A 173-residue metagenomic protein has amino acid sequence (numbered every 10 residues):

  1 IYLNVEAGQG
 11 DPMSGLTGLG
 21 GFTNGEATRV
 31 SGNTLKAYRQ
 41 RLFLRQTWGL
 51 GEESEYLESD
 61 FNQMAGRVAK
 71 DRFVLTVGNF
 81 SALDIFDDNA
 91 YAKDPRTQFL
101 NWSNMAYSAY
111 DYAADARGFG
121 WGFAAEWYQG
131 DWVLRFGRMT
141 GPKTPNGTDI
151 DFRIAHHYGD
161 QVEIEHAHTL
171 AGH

Functional and structural regions predicted by a protein language model:
I1-L3, L50-E55, D131-F136, L170-H173: Repeated loop/turn-to-beta-strand initiation elements of outer-membrane beta-barrel proteins
Y2-W48, E53: Membrane helical hairpin/interfacial module
V5, Q46-W48, N79, W127-Q129 (+1 more regions): Residue-level signature of outer-membrane beta-barrel architecture
G18-T34, E53-Q129, V133-E163: Surface-exposed coil loops of outer-membrane beta-barrel proteins
Y158, E165-H173: Extended ligand-binding clefts on enzyme/binding-domain cores
